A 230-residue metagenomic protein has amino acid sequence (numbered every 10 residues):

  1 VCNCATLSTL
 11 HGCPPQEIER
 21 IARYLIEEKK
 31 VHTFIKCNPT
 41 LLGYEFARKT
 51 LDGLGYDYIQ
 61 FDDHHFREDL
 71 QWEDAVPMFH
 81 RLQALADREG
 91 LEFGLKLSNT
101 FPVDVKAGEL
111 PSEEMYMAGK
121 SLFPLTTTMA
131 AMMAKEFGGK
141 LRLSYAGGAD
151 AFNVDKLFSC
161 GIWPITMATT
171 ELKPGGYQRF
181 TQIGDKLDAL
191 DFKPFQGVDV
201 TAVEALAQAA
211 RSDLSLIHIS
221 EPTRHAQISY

Functional and structural regions predicted by a protein language model:
V1-Q16: Active-site beta->alpha loop and helix N-cap motifs at the rims of alpha/beta catalytic domains
C4-L7, H32-K36, G90-K96, K140-S144 (+1 more regions): Structural preference for beta-strand elements that scaffold enzyme active sites
P15-I21, L25, F34-N38, L42-A47 (+2 more regions): Extended, H/D-rich, highly charged conserved domains that either
C37-P39, L97-N99, G147, T169: A cross-domain feature marking catalytic cores of carbohydrate-active enzymes and several ubiquitous metabolic/repair
P39, F158-Q182: Glycine-rich phosphate-binding active-site loops on the catalytic face of alpha/beta enzymes
G43-G139, P174-F192: Glycine/Thr-rich beta-alpha phosphate-binding loop at enzyme active sites
N99-F101, L141-V154: Glycine-rich beta-to-alpha transition loops that act as phosphate-gripper elements at the mouths of alpha/beta enzyme
I217-Y230: Single conserved hydrophobic/aromatic residue that forms the stacking wall/gate of nucleotide- or nucleobase-binding
